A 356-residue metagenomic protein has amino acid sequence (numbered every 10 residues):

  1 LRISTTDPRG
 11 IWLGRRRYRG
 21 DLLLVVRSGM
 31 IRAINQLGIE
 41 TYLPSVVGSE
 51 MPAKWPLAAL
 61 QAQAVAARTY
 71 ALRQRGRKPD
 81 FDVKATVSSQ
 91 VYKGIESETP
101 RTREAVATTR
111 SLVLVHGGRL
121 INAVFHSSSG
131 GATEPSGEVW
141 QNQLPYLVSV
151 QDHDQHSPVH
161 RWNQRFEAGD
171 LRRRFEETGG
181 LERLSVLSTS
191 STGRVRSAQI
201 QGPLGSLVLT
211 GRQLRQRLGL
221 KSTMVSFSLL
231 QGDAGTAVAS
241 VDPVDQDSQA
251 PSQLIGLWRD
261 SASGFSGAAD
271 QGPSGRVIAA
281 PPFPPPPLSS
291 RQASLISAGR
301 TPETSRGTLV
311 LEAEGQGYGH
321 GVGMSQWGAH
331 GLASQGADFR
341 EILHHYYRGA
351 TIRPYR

Functional and structural regions predicted by a protein language model:
L1-R356: Conserved, single-site charged/polar hotspot
